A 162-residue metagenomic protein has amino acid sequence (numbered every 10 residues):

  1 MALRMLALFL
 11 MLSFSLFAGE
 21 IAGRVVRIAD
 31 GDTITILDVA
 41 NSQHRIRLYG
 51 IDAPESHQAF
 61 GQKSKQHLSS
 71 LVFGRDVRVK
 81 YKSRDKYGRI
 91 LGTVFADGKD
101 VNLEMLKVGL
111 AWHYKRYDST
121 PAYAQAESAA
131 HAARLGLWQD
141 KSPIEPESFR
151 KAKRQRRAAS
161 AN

Functional and structural regions predicted by a protein language model:
A2-R4, L10-N162: Small beta-barrel nucleic-acid-binding modules, primarily SNase/OB-fold domains and secondarily Tudor-like barrels
